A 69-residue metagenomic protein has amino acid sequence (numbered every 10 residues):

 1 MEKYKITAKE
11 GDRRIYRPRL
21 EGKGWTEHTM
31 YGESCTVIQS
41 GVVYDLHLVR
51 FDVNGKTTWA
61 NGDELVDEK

Functional and structural regions predicted by a protein language model:
E2-D67: Basic/aromatic-rich interaction segments and small domains that mediate binding to polyanionic partners
